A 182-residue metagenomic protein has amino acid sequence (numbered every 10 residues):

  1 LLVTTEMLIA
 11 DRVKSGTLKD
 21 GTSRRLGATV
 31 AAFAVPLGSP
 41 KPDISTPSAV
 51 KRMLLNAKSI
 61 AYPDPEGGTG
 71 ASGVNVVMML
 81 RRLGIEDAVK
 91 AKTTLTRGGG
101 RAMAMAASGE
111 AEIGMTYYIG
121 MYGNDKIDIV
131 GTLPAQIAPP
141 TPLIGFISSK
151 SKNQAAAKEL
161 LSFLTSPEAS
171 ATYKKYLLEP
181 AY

Functional and structural regions predicted by a protein language model:
L1-L2: Conserved N-terminal glycine/acidic-rich loop preference
T5-G16, D20, R24-T29, V35-Y182: Exported/periplasmic ABC-transporter solute-binding proteins
